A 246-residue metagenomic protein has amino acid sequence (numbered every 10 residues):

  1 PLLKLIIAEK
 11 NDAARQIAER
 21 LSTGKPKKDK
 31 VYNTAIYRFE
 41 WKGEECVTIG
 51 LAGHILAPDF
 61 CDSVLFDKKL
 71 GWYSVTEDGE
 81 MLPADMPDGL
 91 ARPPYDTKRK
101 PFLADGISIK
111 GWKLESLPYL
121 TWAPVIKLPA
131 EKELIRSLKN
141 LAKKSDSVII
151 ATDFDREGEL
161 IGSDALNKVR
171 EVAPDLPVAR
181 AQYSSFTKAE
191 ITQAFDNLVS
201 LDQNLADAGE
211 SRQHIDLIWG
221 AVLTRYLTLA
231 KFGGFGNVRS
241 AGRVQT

Functional and structural regions predicted by a protein language model:
P1-A221: Intrinsically disordered, low-complexity regulatory segments
A8, D216-T246: Prokaryote-biased recognition of long, low-complexity C-terminal linker/tail segments that are poorly structured
